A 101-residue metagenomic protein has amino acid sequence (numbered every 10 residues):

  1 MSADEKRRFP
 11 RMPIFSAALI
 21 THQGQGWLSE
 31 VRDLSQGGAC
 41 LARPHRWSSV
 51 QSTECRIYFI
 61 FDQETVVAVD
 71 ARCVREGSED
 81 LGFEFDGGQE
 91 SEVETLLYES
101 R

Functional and structural regions predicted by a protein language model:
M1-R101: Structured alpha-helical
